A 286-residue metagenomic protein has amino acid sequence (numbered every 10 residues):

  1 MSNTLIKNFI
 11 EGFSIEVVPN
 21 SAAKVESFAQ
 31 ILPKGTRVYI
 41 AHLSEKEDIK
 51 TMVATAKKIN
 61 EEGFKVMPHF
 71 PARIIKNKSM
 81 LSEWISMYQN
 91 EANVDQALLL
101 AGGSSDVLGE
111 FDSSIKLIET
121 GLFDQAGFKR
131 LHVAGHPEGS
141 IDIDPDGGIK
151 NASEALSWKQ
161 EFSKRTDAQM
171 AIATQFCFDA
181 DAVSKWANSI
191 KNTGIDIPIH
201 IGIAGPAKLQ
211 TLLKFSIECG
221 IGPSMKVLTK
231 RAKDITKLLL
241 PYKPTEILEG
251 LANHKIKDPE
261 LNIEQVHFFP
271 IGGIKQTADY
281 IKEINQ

Functional and structural regions predicted by a protein language model:
S2-E154, E161, G273: Active-site beta->alpha loop and helix N-cap motifs at the rims of alpha/beta catalytic domains
I15-P19, L100, S113-E138, I149 (+4 more regions): Active-site pocket-lining/capping segments in soluble small-molecule metabolic enzymes
P68, K159, A168, I201 (+2 more regions): Conserved, mostly hydrophobic/aromatic
I85-N90, A187-I195, K282-Q286: Short, surface-exposed basic-aromatic patches at helix termini and helix-loop junctions that form
V107, I274-Q286: C-terminal helical cap(s) of enzyme catalytic domains, especially alpha/beta-barrels
G109-E110, I143-P145, S184-K185, Q210-E218 (+1 more regions): Short, well-ordered secondary-structure micro-motifs
D146-R165, Q169-K191: Hydrophobic, aromatic-enriched interface-forming segments
E264-P270: Conserved active-site loop/cleft motifs that coordinate metal ions or position small ligands
